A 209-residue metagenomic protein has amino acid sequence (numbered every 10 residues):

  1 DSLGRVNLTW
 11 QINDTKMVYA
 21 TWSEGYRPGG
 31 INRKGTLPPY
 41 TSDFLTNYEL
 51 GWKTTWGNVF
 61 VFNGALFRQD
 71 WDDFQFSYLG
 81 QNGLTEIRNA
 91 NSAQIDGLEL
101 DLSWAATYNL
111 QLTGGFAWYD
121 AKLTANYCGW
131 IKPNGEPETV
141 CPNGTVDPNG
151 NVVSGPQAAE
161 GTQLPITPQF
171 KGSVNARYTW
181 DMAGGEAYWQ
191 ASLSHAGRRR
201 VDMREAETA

Functional and structural regions predicted by a protein language model:
S2, F44-Y48, Q94-D96, P168-G172 (+1 more regions): Residues that define the transmembrane beta-barrel architecture of outer-membrane proteins
L8-I12, A176-Y178: A structural motif corresponding to the C-terminal end of an alpha-helix and its immediate exit/capping segment
Q11-G25, S42-A105, Q111-A117, A121-Y127: Membrane-embedded beta-barrel scaffold of Gram-negative outer-membrane proteins
Y19, G29-I31, F60-N63, D73-F76 (+2 more regions): Extended hydrophobic-aromatic, low-complexity segments
G30-L37, F74-Q81, Y119, T124-I131 (+1 more regions): Outer-membrane beta-barrel translocator domains and adjoining extracellular loop/strand segments of Gram-negative
L37-S42, I87-A93, Q163-L164, T208-A209: Outer-membrane beta-barrel proteins
R68, N89-M203: Gram-negative outer-membrane beta-barrel transporters
